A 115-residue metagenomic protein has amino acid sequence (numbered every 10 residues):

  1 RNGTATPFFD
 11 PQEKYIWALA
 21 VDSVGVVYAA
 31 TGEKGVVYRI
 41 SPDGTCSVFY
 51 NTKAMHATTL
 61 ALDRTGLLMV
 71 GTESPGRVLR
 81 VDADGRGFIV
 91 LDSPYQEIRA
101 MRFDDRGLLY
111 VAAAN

Functional and structural regions predicted by a protein language model:
R1-T4, I40-T45, V81-R86: Short loop/turn segments that connect beta-strands within beta-propeller blades
F8-Q12, F49-K53, V90-P94: Surface loop/turn motifs at the tips and blade-to-blade linkers of beta-strand repeat domains
W17-A18, T58-T59, R99-A100: Conserved beta-strand position repeated once per blade in WD40 beta-propeller domains
V21-V24, L62-T65, F103-R106: Residue-level detector of Asp-centered blade-edge/turn motifs that repeat once per structural unit in beta-propeller
V26-A29, L67-G71, L108-A112: Conserved beta-propeller blade signature
G35-R39, R77-R80: A short loop-to-beta-strand structural motif that recurs across blades of beta-propeller domains
